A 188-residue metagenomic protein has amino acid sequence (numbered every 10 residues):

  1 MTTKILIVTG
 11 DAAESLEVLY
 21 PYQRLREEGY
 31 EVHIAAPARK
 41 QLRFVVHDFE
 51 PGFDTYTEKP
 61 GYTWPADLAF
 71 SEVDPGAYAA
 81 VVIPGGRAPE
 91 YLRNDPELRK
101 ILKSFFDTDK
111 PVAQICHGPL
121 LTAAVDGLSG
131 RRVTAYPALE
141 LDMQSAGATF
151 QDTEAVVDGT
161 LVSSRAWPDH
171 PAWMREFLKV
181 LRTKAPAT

Functional and structural regions predicted by a protein language model:
M1-T108, V112, L121-G130, E140-T188: Extended, subdomain-level signal for the structured scaffold at the beginning of enzyme domains
C116: Catalytic nucleophile serine of serine hydrolases, specifically the conserved "nucleophile elbow" pentapeptide
V133: Anionic-ligand binding patches
